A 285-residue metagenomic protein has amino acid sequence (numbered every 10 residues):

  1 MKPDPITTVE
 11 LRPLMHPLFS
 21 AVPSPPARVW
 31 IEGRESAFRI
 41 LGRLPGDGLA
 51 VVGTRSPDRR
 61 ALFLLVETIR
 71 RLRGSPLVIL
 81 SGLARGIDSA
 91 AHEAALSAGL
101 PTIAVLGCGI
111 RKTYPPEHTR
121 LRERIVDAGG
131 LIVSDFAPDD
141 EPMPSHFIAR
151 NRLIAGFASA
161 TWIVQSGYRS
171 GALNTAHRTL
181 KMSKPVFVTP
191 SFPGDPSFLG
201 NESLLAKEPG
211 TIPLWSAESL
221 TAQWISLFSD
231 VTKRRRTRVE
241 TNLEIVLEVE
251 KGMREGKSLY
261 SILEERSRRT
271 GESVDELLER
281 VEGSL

Functional and structural regions predicted by a protein language model:
K2, I6-L285: Glycine-biased, small-residue-rich flexible motifs in mid-sequence functional cores and linkers
